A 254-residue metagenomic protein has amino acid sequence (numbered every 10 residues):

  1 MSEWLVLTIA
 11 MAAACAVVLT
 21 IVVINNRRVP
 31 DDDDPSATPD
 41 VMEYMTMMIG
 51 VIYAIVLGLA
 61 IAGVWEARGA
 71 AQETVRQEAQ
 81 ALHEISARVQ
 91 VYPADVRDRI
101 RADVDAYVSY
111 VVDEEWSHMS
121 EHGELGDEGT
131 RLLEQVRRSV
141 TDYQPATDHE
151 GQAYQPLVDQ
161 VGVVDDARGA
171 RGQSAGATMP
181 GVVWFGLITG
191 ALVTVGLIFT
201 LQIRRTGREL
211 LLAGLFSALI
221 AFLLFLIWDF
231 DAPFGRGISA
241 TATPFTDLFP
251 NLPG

Functional and structural regions predicted by a protein language model:
S2-D32, Q173-G254: Alpha-helical transmembrane anchor segments
P35-M45: Membrane-interface segments at loop-to-transmembrane junctions
P39, A60-A67, E115-S120: Short, charged, low-complexity loops and linkers
E43-I61: A generic, lipid-embedded transmembrane alpha helix
I55-R76, D231: Transmembrane signal-anchor/signal-peptide helices with a preference for the extracytoplasmic
R68-Q80, E84, F234-L248: Functional transmembrane-helix hotspots
A70-A71, Q77, H83-G176: Structured inter-helical modules in multipass membrane proteins
